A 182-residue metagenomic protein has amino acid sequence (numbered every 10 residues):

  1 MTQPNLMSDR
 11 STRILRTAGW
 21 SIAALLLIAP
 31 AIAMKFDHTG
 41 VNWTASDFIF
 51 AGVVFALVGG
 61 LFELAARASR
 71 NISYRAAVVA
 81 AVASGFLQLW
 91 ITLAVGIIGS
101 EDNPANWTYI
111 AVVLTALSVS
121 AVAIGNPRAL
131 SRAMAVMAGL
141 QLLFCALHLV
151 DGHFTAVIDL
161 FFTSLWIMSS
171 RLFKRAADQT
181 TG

Functional and structural regions predicted by a protein language model:
M7-I22: N-terminal membrane topogenic signal
S8-T12, A65-A77, D178-T181: Membrane-interface helix-boundary motifs at transmembrane edges
A23-T39, F62, G85-V95, L142-L143: Membrane-embedded alpha-helical segments in integral membrane proteins
G40-V58, I72-A80: Loop-to-helix transition at the N-terminal end of transmembrane alpha-helices
W43-F55, G99-V112, A156-L160: Structural signature of hydrophobic alpha-helical transmembrane segments
A66-R75, A121-A133: Membrane-helix interface "capping/anchor" motifs
A80, S131-L142: Central hydrophobic cores of alpha-helical transmembrane segments in multi-pass integral membrane proteins
V82-I110, L114-I124: C-terminal halves and exits of single transmembrane alpha-helices
